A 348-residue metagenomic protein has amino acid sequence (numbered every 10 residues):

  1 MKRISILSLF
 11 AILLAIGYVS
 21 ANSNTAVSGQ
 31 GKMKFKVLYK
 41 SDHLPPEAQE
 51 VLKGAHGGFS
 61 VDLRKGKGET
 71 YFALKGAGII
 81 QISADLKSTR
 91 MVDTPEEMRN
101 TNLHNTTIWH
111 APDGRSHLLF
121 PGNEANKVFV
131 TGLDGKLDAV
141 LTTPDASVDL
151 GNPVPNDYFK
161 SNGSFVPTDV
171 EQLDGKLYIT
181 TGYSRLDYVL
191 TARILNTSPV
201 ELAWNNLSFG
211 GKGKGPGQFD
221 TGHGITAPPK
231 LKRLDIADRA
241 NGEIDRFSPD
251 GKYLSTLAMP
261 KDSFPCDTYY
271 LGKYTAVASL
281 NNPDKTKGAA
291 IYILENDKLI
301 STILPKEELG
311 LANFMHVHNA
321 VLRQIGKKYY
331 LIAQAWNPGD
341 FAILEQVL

Functional and structural regions predicted by a protein language model:
N22-D42: Blade/loop signatures of beta-propeller domains
F35-H43, T89-P95, D138-P153, V200-G211 (+2 more regions): Beta-propeller fold detector
E47-K67, E97-G114, S147-K176, K212-R233 (+3 more regions): Beta-rich, blade/repeat-based domains predominating in secreted/periplasmic proteins but also intracellular
K67-P95: Beta-propeller domains
E69-K75, L118-E124, I179-L186, P228 (+3 more regions): Conserved beta-strand positions in repeat-built beta-propeller and related beta-rich domains
F129, D187-L190, K285-A290, G339-E345: Structural motif
L133-D138, T191-E201, N296-I300, E345-L348: Short loop/turn segments immediately following beta-strands, especially the blade-tip and inter-blade linker loops
F314-L348: Blade-level signature of beta-propeller repeat domains, shared across WD40, Kelch, NHL, RCC1 and BNR/Asp-box propellers
